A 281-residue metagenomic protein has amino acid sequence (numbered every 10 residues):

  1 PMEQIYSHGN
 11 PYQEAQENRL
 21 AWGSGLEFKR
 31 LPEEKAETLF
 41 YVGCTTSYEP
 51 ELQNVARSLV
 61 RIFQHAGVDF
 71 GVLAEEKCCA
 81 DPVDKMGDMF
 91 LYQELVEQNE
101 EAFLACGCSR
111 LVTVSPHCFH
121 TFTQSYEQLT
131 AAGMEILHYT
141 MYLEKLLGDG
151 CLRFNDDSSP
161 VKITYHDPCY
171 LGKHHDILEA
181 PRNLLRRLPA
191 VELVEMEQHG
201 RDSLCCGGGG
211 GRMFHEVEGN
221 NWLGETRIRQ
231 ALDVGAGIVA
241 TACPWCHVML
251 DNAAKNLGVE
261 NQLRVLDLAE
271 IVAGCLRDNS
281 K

Functional and structural regions predicted by a protein language model:
P1-Y126: Iron-sulfur-cluster electron-transfer modules
E33-T38, D157-I163: A short, charged/proline- and glycine-enriched loop that marks the coil->beta-strand transition at the N-terminal
V42-S47, E75-M86, V112-T121, H166-H175 (+2 more regions): Local cysteine-cluster metal-coordination motifs and their immediate loop/turn environment, predominantly Fe-S cluster
Y48-V55, L146, Y170-R187: Active-site glycine- and acidic-residue-rich loops that bind and position anionic ligands or nucleotide-like cofactors
M89, Q124, D176-I177, P181 (+3 more regions): Iron-sulfur (Fe-S) cluster-binding segments and ferredoxin-like electron-carrier domains, especially [2Fe-2S]
T130-S159, Q198-R201, K255-K281: Short, flexible loop segments at boundaries between secondary-structure elements
L184-G200: Aromatic-lined glycan-binding groove of carbohydrate-active enzymes
G219-G237: A short, acidic, amphipathic alpha-helical segment used as a generic capping/interface helix at domain edges
